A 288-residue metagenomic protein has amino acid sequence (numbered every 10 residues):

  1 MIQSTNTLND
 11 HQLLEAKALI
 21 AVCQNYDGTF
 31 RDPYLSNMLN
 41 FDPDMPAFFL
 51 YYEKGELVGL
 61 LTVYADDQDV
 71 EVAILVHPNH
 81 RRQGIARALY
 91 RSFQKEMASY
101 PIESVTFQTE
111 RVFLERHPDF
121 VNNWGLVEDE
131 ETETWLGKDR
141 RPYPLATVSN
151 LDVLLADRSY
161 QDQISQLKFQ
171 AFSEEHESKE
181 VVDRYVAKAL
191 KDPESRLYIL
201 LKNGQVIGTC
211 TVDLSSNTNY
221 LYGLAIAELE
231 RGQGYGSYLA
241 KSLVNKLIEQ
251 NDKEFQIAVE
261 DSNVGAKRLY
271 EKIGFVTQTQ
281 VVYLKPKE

Functional and structural regions predicted by a protein language model:
M1-L35, A146-E177: Short amphipathic alpha-helix that is part of the acyltransferase structural core
Q24, R31-F93, M97, E110-R111 (+1 more regions): Conserved donor-binding loop and adjoining core beta-sheet/short helix segment in diverse acyl/aminoacyl transferases
D67, P78-S149, Y283-P286: Acyl-donor-binding surface of acyltransferase catalytic domains
V72-I74, V105-T109, L221, F255-V259: Conserved hydrophobic beta-strand within the GNAT/NAT acetyltransferase core sheet that lines the active-site cleft
A73-Q83, L224-G232, E260: A short, internal acetyl-CoA/4′-phosphopantetheine-binding micro-motif in the GNAT/acyltransferase core
R82-K95, I226, G232-E249, K267-K272: Conserved acetyl-CoA-binding loop-helix of GNAT-fold acetyltransferases
E130-Y160, K253, A258-V264, V276-E288: C-terminal "cap" of GNAT-fold acetyltransferases
K168-T211, S215: A mid-sequence, solvent-exposed acidic-amphipathic segment
